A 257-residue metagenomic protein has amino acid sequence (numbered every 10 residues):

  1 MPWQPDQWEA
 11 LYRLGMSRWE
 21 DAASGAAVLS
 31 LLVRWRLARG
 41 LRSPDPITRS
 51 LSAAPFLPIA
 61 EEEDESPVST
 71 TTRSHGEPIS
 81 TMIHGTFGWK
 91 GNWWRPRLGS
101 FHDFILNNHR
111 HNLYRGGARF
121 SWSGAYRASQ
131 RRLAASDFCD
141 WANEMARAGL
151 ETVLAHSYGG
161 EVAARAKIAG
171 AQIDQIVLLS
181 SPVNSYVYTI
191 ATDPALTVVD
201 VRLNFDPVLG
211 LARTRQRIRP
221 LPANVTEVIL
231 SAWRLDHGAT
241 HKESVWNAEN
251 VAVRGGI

Functional and structural regions predicted by a protein language model:
P2-D6, L29-R36, L57-E63: Alpha-helix capping and inter-helical loop/turn segments
Q7-A10, G25-V28, S52: Conserved hydrophobic register position within alpha-solenoid helical repeats
L11, G15, R36-A38: Buried hydrophobic core positions in alpha-solenoid tandem helical repeats
W19-D21, P44-D45: Short inter-helical turns and helix N-cap capping residues of alpha-solenoid HEAT/ARM repeat scaffolds
P44-R73: Long amphipathic alpha-helical scaffold segments
L57, S80-F104, W122-T226: Serine-dependent carboxylesterase/thioesterase catalytic core of lipase-like alpha/beta-hydrolase/SGNH enzymes
R73-I79: A short, charged/proline- and glycine-enriched loop that marks the coil->beta-strand transition at the N-terminal
E227-I257: C-terminal catalytic histidine-bearing segment of alpha/beta-hydrolase fold enzymes
